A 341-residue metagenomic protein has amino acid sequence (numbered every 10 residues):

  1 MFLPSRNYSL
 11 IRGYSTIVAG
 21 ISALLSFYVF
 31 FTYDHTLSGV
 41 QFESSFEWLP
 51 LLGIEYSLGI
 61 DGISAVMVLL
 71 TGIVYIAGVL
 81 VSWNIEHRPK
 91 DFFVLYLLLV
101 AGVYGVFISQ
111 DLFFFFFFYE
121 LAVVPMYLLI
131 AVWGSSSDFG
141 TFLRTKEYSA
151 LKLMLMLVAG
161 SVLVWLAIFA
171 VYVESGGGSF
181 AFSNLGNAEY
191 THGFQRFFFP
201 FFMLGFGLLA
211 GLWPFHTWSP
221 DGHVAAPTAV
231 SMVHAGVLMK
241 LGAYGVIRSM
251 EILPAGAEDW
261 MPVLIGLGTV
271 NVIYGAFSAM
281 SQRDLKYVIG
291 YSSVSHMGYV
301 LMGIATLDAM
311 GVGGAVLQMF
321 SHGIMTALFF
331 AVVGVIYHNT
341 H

Functional and structural regions predicted by a protein language model:
M1-F2, T16-V29, V68-S82, L99-A101 (+5 more regions): Central hydrophobic cores of alpha-helical transmembrane segments in multi-pass inner-membrane proteins across all
L3-V94, G177-N187: Transmembrane helix-loop-helix hairpins at membrane boundaries of multipass inner-membrane proteins
R6-Y8, D91, L95-L98, G102-F194 (+2 more regions): Alpha-helical multi-pass transmembrane bundles of energy-transducing inner-membrane proteins
S15-A19, A23-S26, A65-G72, F93 (+5 more regions): Residues within membrane-spanning alpha-helices of integral membrane proteins, especially the hydrophobic core/packing
F27-Y33, S82, A170-G176, M239-A255 (+1 more regions): Membrane-interface helix-cap regions at the ends of transmembrane helices in multi-pass membrane proteins
I60-T71, F113-P125, Q195-L208, G256-T269 (+1 more regions): Structural signature of hydrophobic alpha-helical transmembrane segments
S82-F92, G256-M261, R283-I289: Short, amphipathic, aromatic/basic-enriched membrane-interface segments that mark the entry/exit of transmembrane
D138, S149, L153, F197-L267 (+1 more regions): Short helix-boundary/re-entrant hairpin motifs in multi-pass inner-membrane proteins
